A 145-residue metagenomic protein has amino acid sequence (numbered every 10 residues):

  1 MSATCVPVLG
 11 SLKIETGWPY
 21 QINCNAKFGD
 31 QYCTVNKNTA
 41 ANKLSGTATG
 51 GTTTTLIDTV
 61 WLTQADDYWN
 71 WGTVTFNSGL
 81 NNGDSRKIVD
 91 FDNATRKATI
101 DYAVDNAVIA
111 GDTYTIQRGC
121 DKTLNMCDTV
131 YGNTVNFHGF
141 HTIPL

Functional and structural regions predicted by a protein language model:
M1-V8, I88-N93, G119-V130: Short beta-strand and beta-hairpin "edge-sheet" elements
K13-I14, W18-A107, C127-L145: Autoprocessing Asn-cyclization modules and mimics
A98, Q117-R118: Soluble, non-transmembrane domains of integral membrane proteins
G111-I116: Beta-strand/loop-dominated core regions that host nucleotide or nucleotide-derived cofactor-binding catalytic loops
